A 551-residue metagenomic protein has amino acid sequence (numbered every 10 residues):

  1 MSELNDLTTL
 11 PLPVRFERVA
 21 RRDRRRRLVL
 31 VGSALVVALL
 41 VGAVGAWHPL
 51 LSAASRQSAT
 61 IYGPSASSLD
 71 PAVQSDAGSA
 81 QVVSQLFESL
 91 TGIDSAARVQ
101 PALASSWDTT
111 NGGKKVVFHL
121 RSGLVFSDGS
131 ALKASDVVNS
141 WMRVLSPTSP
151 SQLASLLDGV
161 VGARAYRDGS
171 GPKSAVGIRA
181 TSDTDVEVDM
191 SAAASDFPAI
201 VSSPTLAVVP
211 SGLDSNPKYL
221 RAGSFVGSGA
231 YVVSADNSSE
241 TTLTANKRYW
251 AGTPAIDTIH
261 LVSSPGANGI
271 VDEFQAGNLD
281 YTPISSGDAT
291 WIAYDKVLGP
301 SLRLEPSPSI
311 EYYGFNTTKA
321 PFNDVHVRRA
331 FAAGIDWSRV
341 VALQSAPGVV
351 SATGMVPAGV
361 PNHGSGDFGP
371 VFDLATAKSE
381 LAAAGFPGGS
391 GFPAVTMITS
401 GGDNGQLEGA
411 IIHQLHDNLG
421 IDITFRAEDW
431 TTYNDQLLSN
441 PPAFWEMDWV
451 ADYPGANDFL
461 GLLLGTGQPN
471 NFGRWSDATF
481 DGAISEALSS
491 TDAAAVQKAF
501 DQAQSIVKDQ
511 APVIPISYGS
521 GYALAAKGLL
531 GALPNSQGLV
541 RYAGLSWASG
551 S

Functional and structural regions predicted by a protein language model:
F16-R21, V341, D422-L438, G461-K527 (+1 more regions): Extracytoplasmic/peripheral linker and loop segments enriched in polar/acidic and small residues with frequent Thr/Pro
D23, A382-A451: Ligand/substrate-recognition segments at binding pockets and active sites
Y62-N111, M142, S224-G227: N-terminal lobe/hinge region of extracytoplasmic solute-binding protein
H119, D136, L145, S149-P210: Surface-exposed binding/hinge segments that line and control ligand-binding clefts or catalytic entry sites
K173, M190-P254, T258, N268: Gly/Pro-rich hinge or "lid" segments in bacterial periplasmic/extracellular proteins
S234-T244, H260-K319, A342: Extracellular/periplasmic solute-recognition and catalytic clefts
N323-H413, Q502, S549-S551: Append "and occasionally in soluble cytosolic enzymes with long acidic Gly/Pro-rich linkers
A523-S551: Long beta-strand-rich cores associated with HINT superfamily self-processing modules
